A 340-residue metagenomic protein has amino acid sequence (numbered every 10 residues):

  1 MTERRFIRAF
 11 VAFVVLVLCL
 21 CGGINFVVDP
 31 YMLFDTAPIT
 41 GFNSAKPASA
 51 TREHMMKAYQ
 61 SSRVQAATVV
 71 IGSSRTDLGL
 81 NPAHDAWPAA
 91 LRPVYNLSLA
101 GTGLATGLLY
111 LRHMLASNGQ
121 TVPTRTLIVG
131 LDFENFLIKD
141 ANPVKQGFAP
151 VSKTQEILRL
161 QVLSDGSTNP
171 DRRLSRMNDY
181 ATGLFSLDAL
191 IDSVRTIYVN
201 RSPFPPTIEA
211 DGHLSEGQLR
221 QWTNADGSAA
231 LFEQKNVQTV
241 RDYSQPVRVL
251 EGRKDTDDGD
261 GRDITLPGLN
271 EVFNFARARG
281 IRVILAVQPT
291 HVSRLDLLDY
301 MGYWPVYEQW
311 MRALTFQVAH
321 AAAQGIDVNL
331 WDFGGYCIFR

Functional and structural regions predicted by a protein language model:
R5-D29: Hydrophobic membrane-insertion alpha-helices, especially the h-region of bacterial N-terminal signal peptides
V28-A50: Alpha-helical transmembrane signal-anchor/signal-peptide segments
N43-V70: Short extracytoplasmic
I71-G166: Membrane-embedded segments
L108-R112, R262-N270, Y303-Q317: Well-ordered, non-membrane alpha-helical segments in soluble/globular domains
L131, V144-R277, R282: Secreted/periplasmic serine-hydrolase-like ester/acetyl group-modifying domain
F275-G302, D332: Active-site segments of SGNH/GDSL-like serine hydrolases that catalyze O-acetyl group transfer/hydrolysis on lipids
P305-R340: C-terminal regions of proteins
